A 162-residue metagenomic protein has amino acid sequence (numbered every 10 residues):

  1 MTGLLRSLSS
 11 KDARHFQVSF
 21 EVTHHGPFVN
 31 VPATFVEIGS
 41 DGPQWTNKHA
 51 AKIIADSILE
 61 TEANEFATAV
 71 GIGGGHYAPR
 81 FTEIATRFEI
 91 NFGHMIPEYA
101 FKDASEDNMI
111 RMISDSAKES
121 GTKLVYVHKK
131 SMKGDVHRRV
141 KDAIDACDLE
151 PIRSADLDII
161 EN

Functional and structural regions predicted by a protein language model:
M1, Q17-V18, Y126, K130-S131 (+1 more regions): Structured catalytic-domain cores with a bias toward divalent-metal coordination
M1-H15: N-terminal low-complexity, intrinsically disordered segments
F16-H24, F66-G73: A short glycine-rich, hydrophobically flanked beta-strand micro-motif that places a catalytic Asp/Glu for divalent metal
S19-A63: Active-site-adjacent mobile loop/cap segments within catalytic or ligand-binding domains
P27-F28, Q44-W45, A78-F81, D135: Short acidic/glycine-rich loop or secondary-structure boundary segments that cap or lie
S57, T61-N64, V70-G75, D156 (+1 more regions): Class II aminoacyl-tRNA synthetase catalytic cores and aaRS-like
F66-G134: Acidic, Ser/Thr-rich low-complexity intrinsically disordered segments
E119, G134-N162: C-terminal accessory extensions appended to soluble enzyme cores
